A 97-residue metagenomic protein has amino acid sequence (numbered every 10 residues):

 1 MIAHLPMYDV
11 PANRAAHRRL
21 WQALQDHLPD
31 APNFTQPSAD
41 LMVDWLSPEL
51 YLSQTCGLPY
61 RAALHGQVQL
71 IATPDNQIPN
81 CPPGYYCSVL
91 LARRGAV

Functional and structural regions predicted by a protein language model:
M1-Y85: N-terminal hydrophobic or amphipathic helices and topogenic motifs
Y86-L90: Small-molecule pocket liners
A92-V97: Flexible hinge/capping segments at coil-to-helix
